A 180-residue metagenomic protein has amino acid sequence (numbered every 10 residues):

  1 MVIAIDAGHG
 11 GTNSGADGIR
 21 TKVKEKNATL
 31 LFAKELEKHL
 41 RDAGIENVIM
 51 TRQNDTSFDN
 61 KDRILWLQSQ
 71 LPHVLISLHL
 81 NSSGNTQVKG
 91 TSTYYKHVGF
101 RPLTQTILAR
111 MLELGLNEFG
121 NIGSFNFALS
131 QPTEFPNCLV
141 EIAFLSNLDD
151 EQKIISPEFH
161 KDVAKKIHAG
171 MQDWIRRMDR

Functional and structural regions predicted by a protein language model:
M1-I64: Active-site histidine-acidic residue metal-binding/catalytic motifs, centered on HxH/HExxH-like signatures
V2-D6, N47-T51, V74-L78, S92-Y95 (+2 more regions): Structural recognition of the beta-strand scaffold that forms the well-ordered cores of secreted hydrolase catalytic
H9-T12, Q53-F58, L80-N85, V98-R101 (+4 more regions): Solvent-exposed loop/turn segments at secondary-structure junctions within structured extracellular/periplasmic domains
N13-K24, S82-M111: A short, glycine/acidic-enriched catalytic loop
L30-A33, E37, K61-I64, T91 (+4 more regions): Extracytoplasmic/secreted envelope proteins and their assembly/folding machinery, especially bacterial periplasmic
K34-I45, Q68-P72, L108-L116, F159 (+2 more regions): Sec-exported extracytoplasmic/periplasmic mature domains
I45-N54, E118-S124, M178-R180: Surface-exposed patches in mature extracellular/periplasmic domains of secreted proteins
Q70, L75-G84, Y94, F125-R180: Active-site-adjacent mobile loop/cap segments within catalytic or ligand-binding domains
